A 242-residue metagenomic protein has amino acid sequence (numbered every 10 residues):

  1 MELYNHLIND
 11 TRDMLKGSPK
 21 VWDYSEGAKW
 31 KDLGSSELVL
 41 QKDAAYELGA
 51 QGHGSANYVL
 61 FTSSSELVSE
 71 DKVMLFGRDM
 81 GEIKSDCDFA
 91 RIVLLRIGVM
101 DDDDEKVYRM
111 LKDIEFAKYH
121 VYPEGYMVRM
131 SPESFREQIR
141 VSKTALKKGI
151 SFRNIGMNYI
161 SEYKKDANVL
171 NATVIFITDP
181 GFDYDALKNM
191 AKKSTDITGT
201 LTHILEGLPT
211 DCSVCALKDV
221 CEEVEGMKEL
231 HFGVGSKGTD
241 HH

Functional and structural regions predicted by a protein language model:
M1-S63: Charged, amphipathic alpha-helical stretches
N5-N9, D13-K16, R109, D185 (+2 more regions): Polar/charged alpha-helical tracts
G52-G54, V59-D86, A90, S134-F135: Extended, compositionally biased intrinsically disordered regions
C87-R91, L95-V169: N-terminal alpha-helical interaction blocks
I139-I204, S213: A broadly conserved sequence feature marking short terminus-proximal activation segments in nucleic acid-centric
A191-G233: Cysteine-cluster motifs in flexible loop/terminal segments that predominantly coordinate metals
G235-H242: Long, charge-rich boundary regions
